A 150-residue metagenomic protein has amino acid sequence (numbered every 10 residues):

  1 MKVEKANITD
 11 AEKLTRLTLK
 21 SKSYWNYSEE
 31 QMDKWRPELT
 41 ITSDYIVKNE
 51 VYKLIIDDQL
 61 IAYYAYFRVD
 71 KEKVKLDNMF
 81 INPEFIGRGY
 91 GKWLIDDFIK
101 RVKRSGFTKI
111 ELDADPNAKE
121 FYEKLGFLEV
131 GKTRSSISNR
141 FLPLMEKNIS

Functional and structural regions predicted by a protein language model:
M1-T9, N148-S150: Conserved N-terminal entry element of GNAT/NAT acetyltransferase domains
N7, A114-D115: Helix N-cap/beta->alpha junction signal
I8-A11, T15-N78, N82-P83, I95 (+1 more regions): Acetyl-CoA-dependent GNAT
M32, P116-N117, S136: Conserved beta-strand edge residues that scaffold enzyme active sites
Q59, N78, N82-D96, S105 (+2 more regions): Conserved glycine-rich acetyl-CoA-binding loop
V102-A114: Conserved GNAT acetyl-CoA-binding A-motif
E111-D113, L128-L144: Conserved catalytic-core motifs of GNAT/GCN5-like acyltransferases
